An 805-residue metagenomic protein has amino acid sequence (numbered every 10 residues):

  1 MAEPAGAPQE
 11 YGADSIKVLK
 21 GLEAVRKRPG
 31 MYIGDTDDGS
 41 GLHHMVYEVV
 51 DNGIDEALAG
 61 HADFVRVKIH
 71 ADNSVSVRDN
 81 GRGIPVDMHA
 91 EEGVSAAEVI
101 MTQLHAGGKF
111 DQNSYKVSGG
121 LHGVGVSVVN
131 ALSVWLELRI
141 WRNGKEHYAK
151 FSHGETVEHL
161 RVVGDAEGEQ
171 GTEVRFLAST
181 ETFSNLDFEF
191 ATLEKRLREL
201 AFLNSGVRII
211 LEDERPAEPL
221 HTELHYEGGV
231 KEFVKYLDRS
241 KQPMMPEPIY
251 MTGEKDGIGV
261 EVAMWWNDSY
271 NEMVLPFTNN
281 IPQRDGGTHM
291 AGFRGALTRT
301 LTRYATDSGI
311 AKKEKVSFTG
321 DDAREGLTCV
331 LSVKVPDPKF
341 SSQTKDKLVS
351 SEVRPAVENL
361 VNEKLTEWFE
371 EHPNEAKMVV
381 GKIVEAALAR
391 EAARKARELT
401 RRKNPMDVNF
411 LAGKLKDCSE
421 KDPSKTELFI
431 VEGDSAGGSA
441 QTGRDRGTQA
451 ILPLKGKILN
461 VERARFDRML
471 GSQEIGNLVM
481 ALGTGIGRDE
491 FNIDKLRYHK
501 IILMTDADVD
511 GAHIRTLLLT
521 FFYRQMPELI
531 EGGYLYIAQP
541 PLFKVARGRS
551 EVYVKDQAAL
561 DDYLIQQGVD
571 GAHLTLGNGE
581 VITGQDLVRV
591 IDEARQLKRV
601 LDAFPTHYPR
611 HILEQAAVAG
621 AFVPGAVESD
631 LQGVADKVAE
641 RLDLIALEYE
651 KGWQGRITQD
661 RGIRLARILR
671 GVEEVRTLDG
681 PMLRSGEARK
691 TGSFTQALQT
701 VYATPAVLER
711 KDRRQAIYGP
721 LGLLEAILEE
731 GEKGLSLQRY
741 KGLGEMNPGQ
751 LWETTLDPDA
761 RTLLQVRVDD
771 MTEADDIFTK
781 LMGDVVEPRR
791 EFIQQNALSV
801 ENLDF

Functional and structural regions predicted by a protein language model:
M1-F805: Conserved phosphate-chemistry cores used by DNA topoisomerases
